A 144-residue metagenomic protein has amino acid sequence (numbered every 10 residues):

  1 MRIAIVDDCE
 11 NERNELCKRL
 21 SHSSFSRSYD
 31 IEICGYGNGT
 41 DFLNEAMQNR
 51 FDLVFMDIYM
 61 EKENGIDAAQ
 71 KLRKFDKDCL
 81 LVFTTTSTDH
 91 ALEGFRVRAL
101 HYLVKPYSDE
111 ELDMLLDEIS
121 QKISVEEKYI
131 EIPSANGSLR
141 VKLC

Functional and structural regions predicted by a protein language model:
M1, I31, C79: Switch/coupling loops of ABC transporter nucleotide-binding domains
M1-L20, V54: Conserved acidic segment of CheY-like receiver
I5, G35, F83-T84: Conserved SAM-binding loop
E10, G37-D41: Acidic phosphotransfer microenvironment of two-component signaling modules
S21-F25, R73: A general structural signal for alpha-helical elements within enzymatic catalytic domains
F25-N38: Short hydrophobic/Thr-rich beta-strand motif most characteristic of the beta2 strand and flanking loop of CheY-like
D41-E45, F51-S124: CheY-like receiver
M114-C144: Conserved binding/recognition cores within well-folded domains
